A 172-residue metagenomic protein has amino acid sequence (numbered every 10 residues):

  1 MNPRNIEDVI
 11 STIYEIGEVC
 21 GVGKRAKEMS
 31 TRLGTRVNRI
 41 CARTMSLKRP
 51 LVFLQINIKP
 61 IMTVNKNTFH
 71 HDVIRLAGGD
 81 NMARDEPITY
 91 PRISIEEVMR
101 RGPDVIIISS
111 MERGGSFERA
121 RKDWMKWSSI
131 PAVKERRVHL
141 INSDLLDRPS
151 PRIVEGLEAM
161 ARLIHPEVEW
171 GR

Functional and structural regions predicted by a protein language model:
M1-R172: N-terminal ligand-binding lobe of clamshell/alpha-beta domains
